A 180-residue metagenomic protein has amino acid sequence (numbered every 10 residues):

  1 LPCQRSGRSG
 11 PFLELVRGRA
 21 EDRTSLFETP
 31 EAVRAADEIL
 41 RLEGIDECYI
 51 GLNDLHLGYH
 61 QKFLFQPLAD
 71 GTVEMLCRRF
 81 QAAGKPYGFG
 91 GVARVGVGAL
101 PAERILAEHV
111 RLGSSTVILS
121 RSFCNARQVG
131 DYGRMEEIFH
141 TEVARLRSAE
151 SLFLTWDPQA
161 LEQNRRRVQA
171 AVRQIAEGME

Functional and structural regions predicted by a protein language model:
L1-E180: Expand to "…catalyze enediolate/carbanion chemistry for C-C bond making/breaking, isomerization, decarboxylation
